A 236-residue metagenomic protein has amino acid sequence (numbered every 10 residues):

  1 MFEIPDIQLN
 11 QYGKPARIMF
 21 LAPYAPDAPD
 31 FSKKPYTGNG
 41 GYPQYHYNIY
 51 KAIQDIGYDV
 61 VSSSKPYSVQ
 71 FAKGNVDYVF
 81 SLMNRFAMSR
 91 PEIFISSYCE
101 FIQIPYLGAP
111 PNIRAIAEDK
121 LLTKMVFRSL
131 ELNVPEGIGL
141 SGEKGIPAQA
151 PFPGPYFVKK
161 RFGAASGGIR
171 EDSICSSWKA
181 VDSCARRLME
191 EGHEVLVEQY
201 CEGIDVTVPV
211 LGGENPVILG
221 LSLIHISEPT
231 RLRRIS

Functional and structural regions predicted by a protein language model:
M1-Y106, N112, S141-P147: ATP-binding N-terminal substructure of ATP-dependent carboxylate-amine bond-forming enzymes
L21-A22, K159, E198: Short beta-strand segments
Y58, S96-E171: A conserved helix-loop-beta module that forms one wall/lid of the active-site cleft in ATP-utilizing catalytic domains
K73-V76, A150-P153, G213: A short, glycine/Asx- and small/polar-enriched loop/turn that sits immediately N-terminal to a beta-strand
N75, Q103, P153, G192-H193: Residue-level detector of structured alpha->beta connecting loops
F80-S81, P105-L107, V134, V217-G220: Short hydrophobic/aromatic-enriched beta-strand-loop microsegments
S176-S227, R231: Phosphate-binding site of ATP-dependent enzymes
